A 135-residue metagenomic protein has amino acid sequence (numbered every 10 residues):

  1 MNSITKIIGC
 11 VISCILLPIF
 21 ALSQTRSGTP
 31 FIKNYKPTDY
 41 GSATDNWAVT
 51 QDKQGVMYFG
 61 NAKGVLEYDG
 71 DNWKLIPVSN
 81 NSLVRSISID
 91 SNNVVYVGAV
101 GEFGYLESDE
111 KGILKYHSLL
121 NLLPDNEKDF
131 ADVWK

Functional and structural regions predicted by a protein language model:
M1-K135: Carboxylate-rich, polar loop motifs that coordinate divalent cations or form catalytic acidic clusters
